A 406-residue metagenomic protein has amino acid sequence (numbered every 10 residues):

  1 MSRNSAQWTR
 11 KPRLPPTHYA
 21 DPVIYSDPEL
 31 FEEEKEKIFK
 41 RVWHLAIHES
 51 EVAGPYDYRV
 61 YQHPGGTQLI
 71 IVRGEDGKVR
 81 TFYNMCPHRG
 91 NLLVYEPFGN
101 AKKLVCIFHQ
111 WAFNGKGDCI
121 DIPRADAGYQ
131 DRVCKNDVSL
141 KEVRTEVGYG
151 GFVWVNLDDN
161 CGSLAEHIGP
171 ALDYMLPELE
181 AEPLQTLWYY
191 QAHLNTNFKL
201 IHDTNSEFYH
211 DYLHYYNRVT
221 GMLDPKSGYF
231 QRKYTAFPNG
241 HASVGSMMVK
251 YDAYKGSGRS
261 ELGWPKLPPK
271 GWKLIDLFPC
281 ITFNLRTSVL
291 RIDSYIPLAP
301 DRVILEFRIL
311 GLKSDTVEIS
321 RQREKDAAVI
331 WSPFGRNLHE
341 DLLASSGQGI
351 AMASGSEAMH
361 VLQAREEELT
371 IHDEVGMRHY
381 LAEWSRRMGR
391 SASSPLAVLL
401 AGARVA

Functional and structural regions predicted by a protein language model:
M1-A6: Fe(II)/2-oxoglutarate
Q7-P22: Short, contiguous pre-domain boundary segments
P15, Y25-S26, F39-K40, I47 (+8 more regions): Generic, ordered loop/turn and secondary-structure boundary motif
I24-I70: Non-catalytic accessory segments flanking enzyme active sites
F39-W43, N91, H210: Generic structural signal for secondary-structure transition and capping sites
R41-A46, E51-G54, R124-Y129, K273-P279: Short Pro/Gly-enriched beta-strand edge/turn motifs at strand-loop
E51-D159, S163-D173: Rieske [2Fe-2S] iron-sulfur-binding domain
K78, N84, R144-A406: C-terminal catalytic domain of Rieske-type non-heme iron oxygenases
